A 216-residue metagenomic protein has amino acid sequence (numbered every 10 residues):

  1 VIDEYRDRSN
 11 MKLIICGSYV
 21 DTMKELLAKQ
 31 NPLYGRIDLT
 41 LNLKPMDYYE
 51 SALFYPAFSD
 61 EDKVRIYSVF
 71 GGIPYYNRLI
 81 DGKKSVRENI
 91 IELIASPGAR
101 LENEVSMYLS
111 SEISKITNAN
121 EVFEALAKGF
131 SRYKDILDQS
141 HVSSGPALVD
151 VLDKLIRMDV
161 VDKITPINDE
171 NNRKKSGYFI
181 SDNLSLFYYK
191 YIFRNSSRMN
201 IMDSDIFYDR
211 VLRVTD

Functional and structural regions predicted by a protein language model:
I2-D3, Y67, L152: Short amphipathic alpha-helical segments and helix-helix/interface helices
D3-Q30: Sensor-1/coupling segment of RecA-like P-loop NTPase cores
E4-R8, P32, A57-D60, V142: Secondary-structure boundary motif
G17-V20, D47, L184: Short, flexible active-site-adjacent loop segments at beta-strand->alpha-helix junctions, enriched in small/polar
M23-F123, A127: Interdomain motor-coupling "hinge/lid" segment immediately C-terminal to the ATP-binding subdomain of NTP-driven enzymes
G82, R87-D216: Accessory nucleic acid-recognition modules appended to NTPase machines
